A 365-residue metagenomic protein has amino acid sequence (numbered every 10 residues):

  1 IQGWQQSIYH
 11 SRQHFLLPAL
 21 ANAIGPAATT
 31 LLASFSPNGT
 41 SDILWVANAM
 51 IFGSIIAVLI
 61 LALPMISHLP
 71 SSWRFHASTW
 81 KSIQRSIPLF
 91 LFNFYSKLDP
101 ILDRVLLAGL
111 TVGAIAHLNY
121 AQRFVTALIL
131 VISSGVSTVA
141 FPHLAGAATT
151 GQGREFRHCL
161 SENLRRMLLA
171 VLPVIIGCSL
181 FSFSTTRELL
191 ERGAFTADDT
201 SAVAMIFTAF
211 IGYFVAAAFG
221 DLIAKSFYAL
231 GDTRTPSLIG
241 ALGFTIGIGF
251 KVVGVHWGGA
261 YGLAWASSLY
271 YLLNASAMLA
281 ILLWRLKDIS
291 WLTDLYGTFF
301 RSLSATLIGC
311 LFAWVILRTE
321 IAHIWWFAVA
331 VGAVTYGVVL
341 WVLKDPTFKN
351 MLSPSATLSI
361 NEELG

Functional and structural regions predicted by a protein language model:
I1-L20, G212-L242, V253, W257: Membrane-interface junctions at transmembrane-helix termini in multi-pass inner-membrane proteins
R12, L16, A23-L59, L63 (+3 more regions): Membrane-interface helix-loop junctions in multi-pass transport and translocation proteins
I43, R85, L107-I129, A197-A204: Interfacial/gating helices of multi-pass transporter permease domains
I43-L44, A62-S96, R154, H158 (+2 more regions): Interhelical loop/hinge segments that connect adjacent transmembrane helices in multipass membrane
I83, A140, Q152-F181, T200-F207 (+1 more regions): Interfacial transmembrane-helix starts/ends
S134-Q152, R157, A224: Helix-loop junctions and terminal segments of transmembrane helices in multi-pass membrane transport/translocation
S179-F214: Interfacial segments at transmembrane-helix termini and the short loops linking adjacent helices
V315-G365: Membrane-proximal transmembrane or re-entrant/amphipathic helices at the cytosolic face
